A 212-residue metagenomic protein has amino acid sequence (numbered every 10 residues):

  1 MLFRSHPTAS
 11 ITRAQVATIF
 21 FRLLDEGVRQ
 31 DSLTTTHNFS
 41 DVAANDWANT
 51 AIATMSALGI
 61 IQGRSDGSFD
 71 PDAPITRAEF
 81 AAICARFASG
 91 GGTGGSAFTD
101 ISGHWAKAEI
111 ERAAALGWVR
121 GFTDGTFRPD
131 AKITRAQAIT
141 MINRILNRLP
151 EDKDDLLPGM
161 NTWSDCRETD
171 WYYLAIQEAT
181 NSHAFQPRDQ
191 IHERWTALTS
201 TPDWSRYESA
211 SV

Functional and structural regions predicted by a protein language model:
F3-A14, R22-A51, L58, Q62-A78 (+5 more regions): Feature responds to low-complexity, polar/acidic, surface-exposed segments characteristic of secreted/exported proteins
